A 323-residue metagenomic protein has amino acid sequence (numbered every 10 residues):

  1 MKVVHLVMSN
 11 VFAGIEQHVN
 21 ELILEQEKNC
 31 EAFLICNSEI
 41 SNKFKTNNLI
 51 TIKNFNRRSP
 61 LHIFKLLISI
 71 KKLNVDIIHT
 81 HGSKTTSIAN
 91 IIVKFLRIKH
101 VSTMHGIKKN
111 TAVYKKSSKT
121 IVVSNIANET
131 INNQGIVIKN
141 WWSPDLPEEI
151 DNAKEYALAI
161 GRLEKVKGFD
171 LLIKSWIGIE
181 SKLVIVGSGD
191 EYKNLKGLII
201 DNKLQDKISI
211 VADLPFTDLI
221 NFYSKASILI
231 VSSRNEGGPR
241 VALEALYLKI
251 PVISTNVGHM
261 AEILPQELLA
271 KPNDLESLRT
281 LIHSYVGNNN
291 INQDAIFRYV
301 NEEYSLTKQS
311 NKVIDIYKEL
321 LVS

Functional and structural regions predicted by a protein language model:
V4, E149-K167, I173-E180, V184: Conserved donor-binding/catalytic core segment of Leloir-type glycosyltransferases
H5-F64: N-terminal strand-loop element at the rim of the active site of nucleotide-sugar-dependent glycosyltransferases
I35, P251-S254: Short hydrophobic beta-strand element within catalytic cores of glycosyltransferases and related nucleotide-activated
I70, D213-L214, N221-A226: Short alpha-helical donor nucleotide-sugar binding micro-motif in glycosyltransferases
T80-T86, M104: Short His-centered aromatic/hydrophobic patch
K116-P147: Donor nucleotide-sugar binding/catalytic pocket of nucleotide-sugar-dependent glycosyltransferases
R234: Aromatic "clamp/platform" in nucleotide-sugar-dependent glycosyltransferases that forms part of the donor/acceptor
E267-E276, H283-N289: Conserved acidic donor-binding segment of nucleotide-sugar-dependent glycosyltransferases
